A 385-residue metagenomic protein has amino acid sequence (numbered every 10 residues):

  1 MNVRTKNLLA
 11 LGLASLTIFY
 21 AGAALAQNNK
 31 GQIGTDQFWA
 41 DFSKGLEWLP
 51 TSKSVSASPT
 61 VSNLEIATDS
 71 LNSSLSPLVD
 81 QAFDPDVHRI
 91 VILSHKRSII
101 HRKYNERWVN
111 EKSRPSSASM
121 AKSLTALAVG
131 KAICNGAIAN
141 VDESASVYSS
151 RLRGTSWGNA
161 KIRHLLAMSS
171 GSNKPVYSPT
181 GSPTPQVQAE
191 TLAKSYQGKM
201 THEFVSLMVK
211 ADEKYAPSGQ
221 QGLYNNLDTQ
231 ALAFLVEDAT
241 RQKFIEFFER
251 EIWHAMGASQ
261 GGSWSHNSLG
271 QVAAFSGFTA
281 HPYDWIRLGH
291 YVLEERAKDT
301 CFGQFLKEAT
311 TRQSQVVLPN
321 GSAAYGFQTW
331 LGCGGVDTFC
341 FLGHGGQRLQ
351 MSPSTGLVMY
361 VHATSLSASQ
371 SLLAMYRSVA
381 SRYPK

Functional and structural regions predicted by a protein language model:
R4-L13, F19-N110, C134-I138, A167 (+3 more regions): N-terminal leader/targeting segments and the immediately adjacent pre-domain N-terminus
G22-G34, C340-K385: Structured C-terminal helix/loop/strand segments within mature extracytoplasmic catalytic/sensor domains
R97, P115-V141, L165, L232-V236 (+1 more regions): Active-site SXXK
S98-K103, S146, G181-S218, Q242-G261: Short, charged, amphipathic alpha-helices and their helix-cap/turn boundaries
S116, L152-M208: Extended ligand-binding groove/face enriched in aromatic
N135-Y177, K214, D238-A280: Active-site helix/loop module of the DD-peptidase/beta-lactamase fold, centered on the serine-lysine SxxK catalytic
D228-L235, A274-K298, Q347-A363: Active-site-proximal alpha-helical segments within enzyme catalytic domains
S259-G262, K307-V358: Active-site Gly/Thr loop motif
